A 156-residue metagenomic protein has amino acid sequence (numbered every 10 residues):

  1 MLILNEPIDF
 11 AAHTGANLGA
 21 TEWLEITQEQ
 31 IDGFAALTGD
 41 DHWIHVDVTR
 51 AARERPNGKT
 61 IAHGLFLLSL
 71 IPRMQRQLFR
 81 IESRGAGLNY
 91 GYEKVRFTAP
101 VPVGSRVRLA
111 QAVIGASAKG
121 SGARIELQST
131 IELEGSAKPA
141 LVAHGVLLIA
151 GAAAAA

Functional and structural regions predicted by a protein language model:
M1-L88, A154-A156: Hot-dog-fold acyl-thioester-processing enzymes
M1-T14, P100-A156: HotDog/MaoC-like acyl-thioester-processing domains
Y92-F97: Short alpha-helix capping/helix-loop boundary micro-motifs
